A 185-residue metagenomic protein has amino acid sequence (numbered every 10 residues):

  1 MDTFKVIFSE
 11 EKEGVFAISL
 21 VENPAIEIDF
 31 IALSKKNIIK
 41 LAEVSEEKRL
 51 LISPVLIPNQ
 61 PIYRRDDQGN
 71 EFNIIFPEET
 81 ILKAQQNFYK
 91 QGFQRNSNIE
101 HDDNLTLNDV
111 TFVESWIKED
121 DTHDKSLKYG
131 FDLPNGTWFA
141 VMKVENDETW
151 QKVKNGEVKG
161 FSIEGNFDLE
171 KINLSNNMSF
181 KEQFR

Functional and structural regions predicted by a protein language model:
M1-R185: Signature of dsDNA virion morphogenesis modules
